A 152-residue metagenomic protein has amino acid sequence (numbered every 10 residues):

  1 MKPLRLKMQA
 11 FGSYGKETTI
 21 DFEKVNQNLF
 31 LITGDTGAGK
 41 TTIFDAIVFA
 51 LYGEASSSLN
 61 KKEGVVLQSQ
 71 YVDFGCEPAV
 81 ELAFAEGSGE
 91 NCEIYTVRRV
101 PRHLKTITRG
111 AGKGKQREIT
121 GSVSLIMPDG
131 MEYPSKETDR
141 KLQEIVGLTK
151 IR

Functional and structural regions predicted by a protein language model:
M1-I145, K150-I151: Extreme N-terminal "head/tail" segments of very large remodeling/mechanoenzyme assemblies
